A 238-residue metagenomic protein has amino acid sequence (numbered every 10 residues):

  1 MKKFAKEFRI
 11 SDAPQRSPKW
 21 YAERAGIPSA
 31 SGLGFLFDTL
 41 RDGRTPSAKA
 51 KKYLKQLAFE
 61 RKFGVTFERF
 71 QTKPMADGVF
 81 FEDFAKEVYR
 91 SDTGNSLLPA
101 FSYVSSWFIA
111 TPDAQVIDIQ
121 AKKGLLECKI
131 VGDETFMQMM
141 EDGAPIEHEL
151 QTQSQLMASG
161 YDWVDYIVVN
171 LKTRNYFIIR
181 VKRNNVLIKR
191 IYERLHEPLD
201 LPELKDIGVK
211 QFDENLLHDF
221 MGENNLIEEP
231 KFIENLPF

Functional and structural regions predicted by a protein language model:
M1-F80, L217, E223-F238: Charged, glycine-rich intrinsically disordered N-terminal tails and low-complexity linkers that flank
R44, F84-K86, V164-I167: Intrinsically disordered, low-complexity boundary segments flanking structured domains
K55-Q56, K86, T152: Generic structural marker for isolated residues within well-ordered, non-membrane alpha-helices of soluble domains
G64-F67, S91-N95: Short helix-loop boundary/capping segments at the starts of domains
M75, D92-E214: Nucleic-acid nuclease catalytic cores
D77-T93: Signature of the catalytic double-stranded beta-helix
